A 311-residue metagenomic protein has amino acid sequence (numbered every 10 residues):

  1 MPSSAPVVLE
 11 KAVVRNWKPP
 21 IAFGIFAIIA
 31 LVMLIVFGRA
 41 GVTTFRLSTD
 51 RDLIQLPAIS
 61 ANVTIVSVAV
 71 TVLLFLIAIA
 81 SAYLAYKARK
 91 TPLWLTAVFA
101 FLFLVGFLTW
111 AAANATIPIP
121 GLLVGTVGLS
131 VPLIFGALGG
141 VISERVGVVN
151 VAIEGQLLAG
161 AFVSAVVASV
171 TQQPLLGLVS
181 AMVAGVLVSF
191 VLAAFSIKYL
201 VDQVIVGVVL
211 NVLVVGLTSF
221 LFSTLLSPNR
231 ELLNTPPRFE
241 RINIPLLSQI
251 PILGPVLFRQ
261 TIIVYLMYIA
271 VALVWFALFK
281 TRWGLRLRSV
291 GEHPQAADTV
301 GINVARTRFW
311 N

Functional and structural regions predicted by a protein language model:
S3-V131, F135: Membrane-interfacial amphipathic/re-entrant helices at transmembrane-helix boundaries
K11-R15, Y83-L93, E144-V148, V188-N243 (+1 more regions): Short loop segments and helix-boundary regions at transmembrane helix junctions of multi-pass inner-membrane proteins
P20-G24, T96, T126, G155 (+4 more regions): Hydrophobic alpha-helical transmembrane segments
A30, L34, G136, G140 (+4 more regions): Structural signal for membrane-spanning alpha-helices in multi-pass inner-membrane proteins, emphasizing helix cores
T49-A58, V215-F279, T307-W310: Transmembrane helix-bundle core of multi-pass membrane transporters and related energy-transducing complexes
G121-V170, L178, F190-V204: Single transmembrane alpha-helix segments in multi-pass membrane proteins
L158-F162, G185-V186, N211-V215, V271: Residue-level recognition of pore/gate-forming positions within transmembrane alpha-helices of multi-pass
